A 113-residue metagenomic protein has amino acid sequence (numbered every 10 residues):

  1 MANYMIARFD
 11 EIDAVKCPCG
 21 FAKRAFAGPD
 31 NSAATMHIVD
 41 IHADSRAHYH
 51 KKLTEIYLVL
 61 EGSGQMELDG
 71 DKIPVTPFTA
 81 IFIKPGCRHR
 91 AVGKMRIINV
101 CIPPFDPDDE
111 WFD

Functional and structural regions predicted by a protein language model:
M1-A34: A short, N-terminal "cap"/entry segment at the start of jelly-roll beta-barrel domains of the cupin/DSBH fold
T35-K51: Conserved short histidine dyad/triad with adjacent acidic residue
H37, L60-E61, T76-P77, G93: A cytosolic small-molecule/anion-sensing beta-strand core signal
A43-S45, T79, C87, M95: Surface-exposed loop/turn positions
H50-K52, G93-K94: Short glycine/proline-enriched turns and hinge-like loops at secondary-structure junctions
K52-Q65, D69: Glycine- and acidic-residue-biased ligand/ion/polar-headgroup-sensing regions
G70-G86: Short acidic-glycine-tyrosine-enriched beta hairpin
P85-E110: Ligand-binding loop in jelly-roll beta-barrel domains
